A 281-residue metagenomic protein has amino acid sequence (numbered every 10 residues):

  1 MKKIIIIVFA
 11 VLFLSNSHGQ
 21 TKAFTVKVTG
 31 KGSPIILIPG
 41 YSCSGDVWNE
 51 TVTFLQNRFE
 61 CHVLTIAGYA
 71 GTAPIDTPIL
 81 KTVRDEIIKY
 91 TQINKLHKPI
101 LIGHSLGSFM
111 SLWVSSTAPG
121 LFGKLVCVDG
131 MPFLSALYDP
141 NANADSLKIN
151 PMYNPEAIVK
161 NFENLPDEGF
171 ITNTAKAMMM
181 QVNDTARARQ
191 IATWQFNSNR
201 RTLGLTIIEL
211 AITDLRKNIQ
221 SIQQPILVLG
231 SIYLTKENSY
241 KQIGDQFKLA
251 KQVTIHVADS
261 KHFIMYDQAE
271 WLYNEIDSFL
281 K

Functional and structural regions predicted by a protein language model:
M1-A23, P225: Bacterial Sec-dependent N-terminal signal peptides
V28-A73: Conserved HGGG/HGGXW glycine-rich cap/lid loop of the alpha/beta-hydrolase fold
H62-I102, L106, T117: Active-site loop/oxyanion-hole signature of alpha/beta-hydrolase fold enzymes
H97-P140: Conserved hydrolase catalytic core segment
L125-L165: Flexible "cap/lid" loop of the alpha/beta hydrolase fold
N161-Q220: Conserved alpha/beta-hydrolase catalytic His-Asp/Glu region
I226-S260: Conserved loop-alpha-helix segment in the C-terminal half of the alpha/beta-hydrolase fold that carries the catalytic
S260-A269, Y273: Catalytic histidine-centered segment of alpha/beta-hydrolase-like enzymes
